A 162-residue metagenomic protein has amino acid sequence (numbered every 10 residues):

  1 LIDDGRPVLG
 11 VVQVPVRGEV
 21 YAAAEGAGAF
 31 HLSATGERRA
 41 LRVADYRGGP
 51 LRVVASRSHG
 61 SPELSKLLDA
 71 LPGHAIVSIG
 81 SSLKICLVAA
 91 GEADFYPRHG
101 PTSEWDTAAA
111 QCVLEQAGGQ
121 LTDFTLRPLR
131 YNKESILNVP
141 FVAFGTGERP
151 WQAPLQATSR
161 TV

Functional and structural regions predicted by a protein language model:
L1-C86, S135-V162: Acidic beta-strand-loop-alpha-helix segment within the catalytic core of divalent metal-dependent phosphate-processing
V53, L87-A89, A108-E115: Hydrophobic residues within well-ordered alpha-helices
R57, G100-T102, F124-R127: Short secondary-structure boundary segments
G73, R98-H99: A generic structural signal for short
S81, H99-G100: Beta->alpha turn/N-cap motifs
A90-F95, G119-Q120: Alpha-to-beta junction loops
W105: Acidic donor-binding loop at a coil-to-helix junction in glycosyltransferase catalytic cores that engages
G119-E134: Acidic, metal-binding active-site segment of PIN/NYN-like and related structure-specific nucleases
